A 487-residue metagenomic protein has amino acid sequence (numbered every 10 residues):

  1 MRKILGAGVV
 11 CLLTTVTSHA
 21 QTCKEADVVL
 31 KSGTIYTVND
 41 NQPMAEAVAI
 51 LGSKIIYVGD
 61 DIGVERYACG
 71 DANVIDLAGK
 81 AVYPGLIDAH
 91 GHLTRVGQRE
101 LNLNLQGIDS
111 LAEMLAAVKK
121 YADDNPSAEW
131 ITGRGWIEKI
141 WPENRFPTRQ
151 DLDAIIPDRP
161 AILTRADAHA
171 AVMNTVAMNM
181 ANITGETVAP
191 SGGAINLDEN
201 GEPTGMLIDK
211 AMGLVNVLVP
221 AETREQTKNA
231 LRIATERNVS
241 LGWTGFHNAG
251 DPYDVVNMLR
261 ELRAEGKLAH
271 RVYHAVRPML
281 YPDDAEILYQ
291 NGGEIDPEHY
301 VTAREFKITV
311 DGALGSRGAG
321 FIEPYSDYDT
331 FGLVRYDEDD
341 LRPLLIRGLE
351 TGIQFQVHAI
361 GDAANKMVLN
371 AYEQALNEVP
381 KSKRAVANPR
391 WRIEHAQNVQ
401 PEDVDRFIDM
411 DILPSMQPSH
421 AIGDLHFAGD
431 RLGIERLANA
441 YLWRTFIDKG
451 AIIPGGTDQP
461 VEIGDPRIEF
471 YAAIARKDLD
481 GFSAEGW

Functional and structural regions predicted by a protein language model:
M1-I4: Positively charged n-region of N-terminal signal peptides that target proteins for export
G6-T15: Bacterial N-terminal signal peptides
S18-A20: Boundary at the C-terminal end of the N-terminal hydrophobic targeting segment
C23-K31, Y36, D40-Y289, R304 (+6 more regions): Divalent metal-binding segments
N200, N229, I346-Q354, A363-W391 (+3 more regions): His/Asp/Glu-enriched, well-ordered alpha-helical/loop segment that forms or immediately abuts the divalent-metal
L262-G266, N291-V301, F407-D409: Acidic (Asp/Glu)-rich catalytic clusters
Y300-G318, D411-I422: Non-cysteine beta-strand/loop elements that form the S-adenosyl-L-methionine
